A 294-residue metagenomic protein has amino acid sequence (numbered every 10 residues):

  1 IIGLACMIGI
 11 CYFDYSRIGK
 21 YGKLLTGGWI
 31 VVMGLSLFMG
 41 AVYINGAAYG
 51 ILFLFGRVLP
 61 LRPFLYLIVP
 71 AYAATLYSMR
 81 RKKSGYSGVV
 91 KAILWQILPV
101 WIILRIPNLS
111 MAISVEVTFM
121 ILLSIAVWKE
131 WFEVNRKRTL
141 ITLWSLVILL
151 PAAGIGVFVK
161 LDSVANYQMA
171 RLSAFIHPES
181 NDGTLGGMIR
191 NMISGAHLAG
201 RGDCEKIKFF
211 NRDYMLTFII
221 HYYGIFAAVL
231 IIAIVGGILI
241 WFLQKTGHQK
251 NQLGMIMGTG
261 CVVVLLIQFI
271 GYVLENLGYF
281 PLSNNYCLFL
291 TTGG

Functional and structural regions predicted by a protein language model:
I1-P107, V273-T292: Membrane-helix boundary/helix-loop-helix interface segments in multi-pass membrane proteins
I2-C6, I220-F242: Hydrophobic alpha-helical transmembrane segments
A5-R17, Y72-R81, M120-E133, G236-Q249: Structural signal for the C-terminal ends of transmembrane alpha-helices and the immediately following loop
Y86-L104, L109-K160: Hydrophobic alpha-helical segments of polytopic membrane proteins
G88, A92, F209, I256-V264: Alpha-helical transmembrane segments of multi-pass membrane proteins, especially transporters and channels
I113, F119-K129, E205-A227, C287-G294: Interfacial segments of multi-pass membrane proteins
N135-I231, L253, M257: Hydrophobic, glycine- and aromatic-enriched re-entrant/interface helices and adjoining loop segments
K245-N284, L290: Loop-to-helix entry and N-terminal half of a specific, functionally important transmembrane alpha helix in multi-pass
